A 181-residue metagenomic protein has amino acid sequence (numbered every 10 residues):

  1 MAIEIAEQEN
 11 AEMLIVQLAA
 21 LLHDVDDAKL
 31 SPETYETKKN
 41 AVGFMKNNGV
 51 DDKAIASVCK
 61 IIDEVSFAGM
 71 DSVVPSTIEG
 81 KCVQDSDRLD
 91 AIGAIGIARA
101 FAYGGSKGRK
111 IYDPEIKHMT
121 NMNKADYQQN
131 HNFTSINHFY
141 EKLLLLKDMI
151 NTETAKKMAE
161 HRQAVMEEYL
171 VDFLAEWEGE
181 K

Functional and structural regions predicted by a protein language model:
M1-E9, L22, S72-K181: Divalent metal-dependent phosphate-bond-processing catalytic cores, especially two-metal-ion Mg2+/Mn2+ enzymes that act
M1-V16, A28, F44-N48: Alpha-helical phosphate/pyrophosphate-handling elements in metalloenzyme active cores
E4, D27, S31, N47 (+4 more regions): General structural signal for alpha-helix termini and helix-helix connectors
M13, E33, A54, H131-H138: A generic short alpha-helical patch detector that favors 3-5-residue windows in or near N-terminal regions
M13-S31, T37, C59-A68: His-Asp-centered metal-binding catalytic motifs of divalent-metal-dependent phosphohydrolases/nucleases
L14-Q17, A54-V58, G93, F139: Residue-level detector of well-ordered alpha-helical segments, enriched for hydrophobic/aromatic packing positions
T34-E36, A98-R99: Short, glycine/charged-enriched secondary-structure capping and boundary segments
Y35-E79, L89: Helix-adjacent hinge/juxtasegments
